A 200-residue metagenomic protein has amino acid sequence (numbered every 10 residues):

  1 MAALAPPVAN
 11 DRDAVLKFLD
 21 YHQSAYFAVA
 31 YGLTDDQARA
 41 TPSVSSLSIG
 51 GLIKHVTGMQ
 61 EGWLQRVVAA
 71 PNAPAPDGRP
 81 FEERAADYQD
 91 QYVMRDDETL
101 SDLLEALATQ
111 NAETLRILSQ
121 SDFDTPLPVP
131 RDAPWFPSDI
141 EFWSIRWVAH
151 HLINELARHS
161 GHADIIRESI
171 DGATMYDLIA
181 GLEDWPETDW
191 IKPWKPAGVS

Functional and structural regions predicted by a protein language model:
M1-D13, M59-I117, D124-P134, S169-S200: Short, helix-capping/interhelical loops that line the mouth of catalytic, cofactor-, or ligand-binding pockets
V8, R12-D13, K17, Y21-L33: N-terminal leader/capping segments at the start of a protein or of a new domain
N10-D13, K17, S43, L47 (+3 more regions): Short, solvent-exposed segments of well-ordered alpha helices
L19-Y26, I49-L64, V93, L100 (+2 more regions): Alpha-helical transition-metal enzyme core signature, strongest for iron centers
A30, S119-S121: Long, well-ordered alpha-helical segments
R39-T41: Surface-exposed patches in mature extracellular/periplasmic domains of secreted proteins
R131-S144: Carbohydrate-binding/catalytic loop surfaces
W143-A180: A contiguous, mid-protein "functional segment" used to position or interact with cofactors/ions or partner subunits
